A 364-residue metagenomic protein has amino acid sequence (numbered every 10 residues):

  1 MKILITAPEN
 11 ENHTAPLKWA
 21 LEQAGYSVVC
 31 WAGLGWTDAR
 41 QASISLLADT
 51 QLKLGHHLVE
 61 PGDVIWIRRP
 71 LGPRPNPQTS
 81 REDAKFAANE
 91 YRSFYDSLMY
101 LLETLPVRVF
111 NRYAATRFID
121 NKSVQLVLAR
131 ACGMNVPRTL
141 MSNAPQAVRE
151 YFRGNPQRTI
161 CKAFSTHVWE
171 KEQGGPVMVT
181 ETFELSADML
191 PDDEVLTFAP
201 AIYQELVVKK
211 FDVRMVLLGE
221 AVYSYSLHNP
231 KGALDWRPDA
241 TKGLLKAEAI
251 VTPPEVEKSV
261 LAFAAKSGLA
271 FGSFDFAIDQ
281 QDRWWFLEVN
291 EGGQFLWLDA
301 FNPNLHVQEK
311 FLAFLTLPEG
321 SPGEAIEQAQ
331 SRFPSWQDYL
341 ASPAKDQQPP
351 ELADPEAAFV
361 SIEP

Functional and structural regions predicted by a protein language model:
M1-L4: Extreme N-terminal starter segment of soluble prokaryotic enzymes
P8-A20, G33-R138, R149-E150: Conserved N-proximal alpha/beta basic substrate-recognition cap immediately N-terminal to, or forming the N-lobe
A24-V29: A generic structural motif
L46-A48, L217-A221, N229, D279-D282: Short acidic-glycine loop/turn motifs at beta-strand connectors
D120, R130-M134, T139-E170: Hydrophobic, aromatic-enriched interface-forming segments
G154-A249: Phosphate-binding site of ATP-dependent enzymes
E194-P200, E205-L206, L217, L234-D282 (+3 more regions): A long amphipathic alpha-helix within ATP-dependent nucleotide-binding catalytic cores
I250-V251, A265-L269, I278-P364: C-terminal active-site "lid" helix and adjoining low-complexity regulatory extension at the edge of ATP-using catalytic
